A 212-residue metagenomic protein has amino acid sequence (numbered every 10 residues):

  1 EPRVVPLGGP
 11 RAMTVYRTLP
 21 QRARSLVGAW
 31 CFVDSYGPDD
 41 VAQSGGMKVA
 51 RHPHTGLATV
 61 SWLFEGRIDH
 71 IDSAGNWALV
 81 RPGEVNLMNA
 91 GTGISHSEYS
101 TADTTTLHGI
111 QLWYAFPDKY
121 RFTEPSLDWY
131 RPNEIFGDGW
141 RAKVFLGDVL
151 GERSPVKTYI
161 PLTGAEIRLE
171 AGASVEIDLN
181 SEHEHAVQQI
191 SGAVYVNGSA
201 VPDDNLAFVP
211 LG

Functional and structural regions predicted by a protein language model:
E1-G212: Jelly-roll (double-stranded beta-helix
